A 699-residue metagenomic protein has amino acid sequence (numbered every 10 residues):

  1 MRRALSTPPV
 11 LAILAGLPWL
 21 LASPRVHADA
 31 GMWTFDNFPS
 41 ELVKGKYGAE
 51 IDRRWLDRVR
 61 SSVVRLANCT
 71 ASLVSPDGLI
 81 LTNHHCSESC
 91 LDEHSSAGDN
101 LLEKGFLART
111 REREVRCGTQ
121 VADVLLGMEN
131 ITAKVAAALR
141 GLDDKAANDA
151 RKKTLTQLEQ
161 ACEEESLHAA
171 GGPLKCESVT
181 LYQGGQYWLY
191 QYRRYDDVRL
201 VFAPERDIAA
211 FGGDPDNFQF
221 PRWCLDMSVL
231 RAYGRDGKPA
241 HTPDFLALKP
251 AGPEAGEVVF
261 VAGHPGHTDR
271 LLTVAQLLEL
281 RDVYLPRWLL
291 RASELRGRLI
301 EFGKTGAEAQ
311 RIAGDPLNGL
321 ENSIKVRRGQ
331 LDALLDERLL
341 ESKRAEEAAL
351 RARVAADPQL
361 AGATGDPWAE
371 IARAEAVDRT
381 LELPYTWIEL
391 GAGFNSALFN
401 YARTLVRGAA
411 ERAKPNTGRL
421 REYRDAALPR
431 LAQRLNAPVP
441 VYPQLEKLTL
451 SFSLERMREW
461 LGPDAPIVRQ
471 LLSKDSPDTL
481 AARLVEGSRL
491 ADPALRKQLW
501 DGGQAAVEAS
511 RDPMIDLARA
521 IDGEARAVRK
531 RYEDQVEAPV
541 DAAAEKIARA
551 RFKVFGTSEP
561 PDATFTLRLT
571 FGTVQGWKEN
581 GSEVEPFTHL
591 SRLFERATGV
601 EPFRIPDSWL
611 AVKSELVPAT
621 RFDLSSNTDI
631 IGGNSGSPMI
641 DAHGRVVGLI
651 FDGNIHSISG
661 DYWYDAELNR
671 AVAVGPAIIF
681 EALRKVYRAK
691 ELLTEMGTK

Functional and structural regions predicted by a protein language model:
M1-I13: Bacterial N-terminal signal peptides that target proteins for export
A4-L5, L17-K699: Terminal presequence/propeptide segments associated with secretion/organelle targeting and zymogen/polyprotein
